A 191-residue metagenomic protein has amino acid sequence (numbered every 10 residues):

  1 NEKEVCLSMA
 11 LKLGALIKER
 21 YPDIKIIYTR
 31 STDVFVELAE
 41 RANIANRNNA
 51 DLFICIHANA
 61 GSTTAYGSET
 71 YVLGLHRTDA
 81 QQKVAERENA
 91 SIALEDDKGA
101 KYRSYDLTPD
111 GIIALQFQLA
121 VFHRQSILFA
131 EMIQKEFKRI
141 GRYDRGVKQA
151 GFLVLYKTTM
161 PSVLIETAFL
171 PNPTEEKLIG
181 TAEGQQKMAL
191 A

Functional and structural regions predicted by a protein language model:
N1-S104, L119-E131, Q186: Catalytic-core regions of hydrolytic enzymes
A58, G111-A191: Active-site-adjacent mobile loop/cap segments within catalytic or ligand-binding domains
K101-P109, L164: Flexible hinge/switch segments at interdomain interfaces of large molecular machines
